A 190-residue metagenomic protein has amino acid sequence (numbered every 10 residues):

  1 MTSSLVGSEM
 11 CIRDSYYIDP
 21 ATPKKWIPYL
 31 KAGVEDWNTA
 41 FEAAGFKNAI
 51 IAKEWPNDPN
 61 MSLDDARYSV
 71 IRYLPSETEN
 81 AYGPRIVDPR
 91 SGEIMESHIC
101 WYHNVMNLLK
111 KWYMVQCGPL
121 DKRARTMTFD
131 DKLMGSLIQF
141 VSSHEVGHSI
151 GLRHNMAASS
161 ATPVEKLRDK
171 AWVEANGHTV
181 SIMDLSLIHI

Functional and structural regions predicted by a protein language model:
M1-G7, I12, I188-H189: Single conserved hydrophobic/aromatic residue that forms the stacking wall/gate of nucleotide- or nucleobase-binding
S8-E9, R13-D14, P75-N80, P84-T128: Active-site-adjacent "gating/activation" loops or surface patches in catalytic cores
S8-E9, R13-M61, W101: Fold-level signature of zinc-dependent metallopeptidase catalytic domains
P20-T22, E54-P56, P75-E77, S91 (+3 more regions): Short, flexible loop/turn elements at secondary-structure junctions
I27-L30, A40, Y82-R85, H98-I99 (+2 more regions): Short, solvent-exposed loop/turn and secondary-structure capping segments
N38-A49, E79, V146-A157: Secondary-structure transition/capping motifs at alpha-helix termini and the adjoining loop/turn into the next element
E54-L74, S136-L187: The catalytic-center signature of Zn2+-dependent metalloproteases
R125-V141: Short pre-active-site segment immediately N-terminal to the catalytic Zn-binding motif
